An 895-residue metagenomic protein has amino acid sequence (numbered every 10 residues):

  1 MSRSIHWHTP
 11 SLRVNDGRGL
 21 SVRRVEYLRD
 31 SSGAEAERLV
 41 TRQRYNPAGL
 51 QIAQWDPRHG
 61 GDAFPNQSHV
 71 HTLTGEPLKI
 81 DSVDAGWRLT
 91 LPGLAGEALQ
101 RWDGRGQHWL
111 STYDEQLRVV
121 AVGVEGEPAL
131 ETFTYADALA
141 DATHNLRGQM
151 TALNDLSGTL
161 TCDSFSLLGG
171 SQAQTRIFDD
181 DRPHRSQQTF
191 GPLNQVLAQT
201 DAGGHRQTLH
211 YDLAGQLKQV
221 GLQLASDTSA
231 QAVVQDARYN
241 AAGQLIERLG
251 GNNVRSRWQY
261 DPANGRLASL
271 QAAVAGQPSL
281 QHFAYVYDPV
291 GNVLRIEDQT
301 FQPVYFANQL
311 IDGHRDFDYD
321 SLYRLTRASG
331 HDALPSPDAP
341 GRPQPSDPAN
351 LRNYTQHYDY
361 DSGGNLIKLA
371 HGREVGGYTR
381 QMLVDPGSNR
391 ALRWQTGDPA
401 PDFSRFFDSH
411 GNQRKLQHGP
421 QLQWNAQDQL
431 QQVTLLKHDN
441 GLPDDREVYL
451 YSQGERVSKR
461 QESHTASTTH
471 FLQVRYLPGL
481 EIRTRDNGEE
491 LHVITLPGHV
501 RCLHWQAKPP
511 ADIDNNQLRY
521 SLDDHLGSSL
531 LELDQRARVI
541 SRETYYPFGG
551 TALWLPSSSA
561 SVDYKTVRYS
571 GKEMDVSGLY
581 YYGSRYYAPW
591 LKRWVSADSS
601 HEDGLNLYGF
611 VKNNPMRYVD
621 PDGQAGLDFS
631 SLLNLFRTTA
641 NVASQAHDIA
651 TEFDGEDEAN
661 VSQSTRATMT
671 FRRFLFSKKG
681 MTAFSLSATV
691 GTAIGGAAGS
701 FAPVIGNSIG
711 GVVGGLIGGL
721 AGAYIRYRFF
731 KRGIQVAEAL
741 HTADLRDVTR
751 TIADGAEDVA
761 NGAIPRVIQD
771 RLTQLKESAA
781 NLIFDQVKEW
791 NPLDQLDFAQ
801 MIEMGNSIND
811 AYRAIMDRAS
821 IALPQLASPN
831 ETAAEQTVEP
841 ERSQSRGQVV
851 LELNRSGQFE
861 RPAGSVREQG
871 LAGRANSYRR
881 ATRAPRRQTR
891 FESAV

Functional and structural regions predicted by a protein language model:
M1-T41, N46-P47, G170, R176 (+2 more regions): Thioester-forming pentapeptide GCGEQ
S31, G60-H71, D84-A85, R105 (+5 more regions): Acidic/glycine-rich beta-solenoid
V40-W55, S164-F165, F471-V493, L531-L553: Carboxylate/His-rich catalytic cores and anion/metal-binding grooves
Y354, A537-W554, G578-L579, S584-R585 (+1 more regions): Short turn/helix-capping motifs enriched in Asx and small/polar residues
P510-G583: A motif-centric feature for acidic-aromatic and gly/ser/thr-rich catalytic loops and repeats
L632-A650, D654, A667-A737, D744 (+5 more regions): Membrane-active amphipathic alpha-helices enriched in small hydrophobic residues
V736-G857, R861-G864: Amphipathic, membrane-inserting segments
P840, L853, F859, S865 (+2 more regions): Intrinsically disordered, low-complexity, serine/threonine- and charge-rich segments
